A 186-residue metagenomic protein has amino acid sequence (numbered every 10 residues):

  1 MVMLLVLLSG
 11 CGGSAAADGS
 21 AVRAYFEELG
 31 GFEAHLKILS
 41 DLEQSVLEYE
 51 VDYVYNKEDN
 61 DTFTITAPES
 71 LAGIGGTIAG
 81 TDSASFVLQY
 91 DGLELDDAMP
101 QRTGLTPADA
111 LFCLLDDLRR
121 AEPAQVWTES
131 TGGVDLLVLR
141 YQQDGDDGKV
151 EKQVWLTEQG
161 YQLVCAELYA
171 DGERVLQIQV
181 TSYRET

Functional and structural regions predicted by a protein language model:
M1-L4: Sec-dependent N-terminal signal peptides
L7-N60, T186: N-terminal leader/targeting segments and the immediate start of mature chains
Y25-E27, I38, V87-D146: Flexible, processing/modification-adjacent segments and terminal tails in exported/periplasmic/extracellular proteins
E28-H35, K57-T64, G133-R140, G160-A166: Short, hydrophobic/aromatic-rich segments at coil-to-beta transitions
I38-L42, Y53-D59, A67-E69, Q143-G145 (+3 more regions): Beta-strand elements of well-folded, non-transmembrane domains
S45-E50, S70-G80, G148, E173-Q177: Amphipathic hydrophobic-ligand
D52-F112: An acidic-aromatic
Q125-T186: Gly/Pro-enriched, hydrophobic low-complexity segments that function as extracytoplasmic propeptides/linkers
